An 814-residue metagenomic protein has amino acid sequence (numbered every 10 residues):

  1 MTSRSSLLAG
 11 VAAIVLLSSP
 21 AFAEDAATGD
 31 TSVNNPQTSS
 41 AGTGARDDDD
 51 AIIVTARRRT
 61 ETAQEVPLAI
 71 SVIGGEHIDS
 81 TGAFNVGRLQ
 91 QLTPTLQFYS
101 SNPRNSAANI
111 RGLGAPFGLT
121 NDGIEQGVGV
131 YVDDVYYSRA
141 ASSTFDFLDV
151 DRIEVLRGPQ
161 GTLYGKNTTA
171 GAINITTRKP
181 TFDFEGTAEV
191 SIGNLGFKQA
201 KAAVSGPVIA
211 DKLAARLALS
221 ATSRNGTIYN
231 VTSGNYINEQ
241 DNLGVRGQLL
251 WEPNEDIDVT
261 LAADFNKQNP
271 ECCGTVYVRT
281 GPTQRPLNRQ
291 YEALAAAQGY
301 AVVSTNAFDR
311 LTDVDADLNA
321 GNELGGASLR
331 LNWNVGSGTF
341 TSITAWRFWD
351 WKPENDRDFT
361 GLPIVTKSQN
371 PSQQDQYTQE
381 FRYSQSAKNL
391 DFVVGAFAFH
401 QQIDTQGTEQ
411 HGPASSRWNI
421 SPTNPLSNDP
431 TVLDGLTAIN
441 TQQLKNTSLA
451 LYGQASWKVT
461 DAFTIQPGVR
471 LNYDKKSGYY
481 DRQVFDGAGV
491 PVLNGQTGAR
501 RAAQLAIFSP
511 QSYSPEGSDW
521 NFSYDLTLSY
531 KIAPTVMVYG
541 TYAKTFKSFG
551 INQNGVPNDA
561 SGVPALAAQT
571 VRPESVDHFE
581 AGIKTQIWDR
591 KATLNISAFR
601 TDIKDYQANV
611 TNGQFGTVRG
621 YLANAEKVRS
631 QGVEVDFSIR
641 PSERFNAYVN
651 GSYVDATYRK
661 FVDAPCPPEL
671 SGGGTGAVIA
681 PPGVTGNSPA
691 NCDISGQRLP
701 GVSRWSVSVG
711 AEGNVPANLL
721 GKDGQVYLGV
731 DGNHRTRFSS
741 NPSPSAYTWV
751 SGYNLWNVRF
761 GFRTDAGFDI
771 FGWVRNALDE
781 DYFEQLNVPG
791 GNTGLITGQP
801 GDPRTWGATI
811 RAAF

Functional and structural regions predicted by a protein language model:
M1-T81, G87-L92, E255-D256, A327 (+2 more regions): N-terminal Sec signal peptide and the immediately downstream disordered periplasmic leader that contains the TonB box
R46-D183, A581: Acidic, small-polar-rich N-terminal luminal/periplasmic segments of exported/outer-membrane proteins
E125-G127, R139, L148-R157, T162-V231 (+6 more regions): Outer-membrane beta-barrel translocator/receptor signature
N174, F182-D183, S191, A203-A301 (+7 more regions): Periplasmic-side early beta-strands and strand-to-turn transitions of outer-membrane beta-barrels
L250-N254, Y383-S384, G395-F399, Q442-T601 (+1 more regions): Structural signature of Gram-negative outer-membrane beta-barrels, strongest in the C-terminal barrel of TonB-dependent
R330-N334, T339-N355, K531-G550, N554 (+5 more regions): Membrane-embedded beta-barrel scaffold of Gram-negative outer-membrane proteins
D391, N595-D602, A623-S740, A813: Gram-negative outer-membrane beta-barrel transporters
N733-S743, F762-F814: C-terminal beta-signal and adjacent terminal beta-strands/loops of Gram-negative outer-membrane beta-barrel proteins
